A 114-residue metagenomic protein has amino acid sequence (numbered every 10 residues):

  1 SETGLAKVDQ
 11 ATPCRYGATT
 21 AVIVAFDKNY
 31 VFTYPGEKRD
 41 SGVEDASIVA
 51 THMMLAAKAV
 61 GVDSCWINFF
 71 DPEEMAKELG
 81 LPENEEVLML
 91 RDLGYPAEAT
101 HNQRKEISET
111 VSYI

Functional and structural regions predicted by a protein language model:
S1-I114: Acidic, surface-exposed loops and disordered segments
